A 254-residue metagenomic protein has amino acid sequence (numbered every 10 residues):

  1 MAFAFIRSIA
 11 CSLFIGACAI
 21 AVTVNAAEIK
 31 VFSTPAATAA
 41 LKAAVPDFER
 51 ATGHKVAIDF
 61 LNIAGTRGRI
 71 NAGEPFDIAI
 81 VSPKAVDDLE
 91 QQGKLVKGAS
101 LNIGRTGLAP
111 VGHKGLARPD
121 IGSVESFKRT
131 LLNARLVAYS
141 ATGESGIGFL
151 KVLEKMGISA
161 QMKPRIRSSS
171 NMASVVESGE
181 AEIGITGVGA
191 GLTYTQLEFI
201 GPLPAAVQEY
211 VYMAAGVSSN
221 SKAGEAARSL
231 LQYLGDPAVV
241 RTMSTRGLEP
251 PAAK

Functional and structural regions predicted by a protein language model:
M1-I6: N-terminal secretory signal peptides that target proteins for export/translocation
S8-A21: Bacterial N-terminal signal peptides
A26-A64, G68-A72, I80-G93, K97-T106 (+1 more regions): Exported/periplasmic ABC-transporter solute-binding proteins
F76: Dinucleotide-binding Rossmann-like beta1-alpha1 core, especially the glycine-rich loop that anchors the ADP
